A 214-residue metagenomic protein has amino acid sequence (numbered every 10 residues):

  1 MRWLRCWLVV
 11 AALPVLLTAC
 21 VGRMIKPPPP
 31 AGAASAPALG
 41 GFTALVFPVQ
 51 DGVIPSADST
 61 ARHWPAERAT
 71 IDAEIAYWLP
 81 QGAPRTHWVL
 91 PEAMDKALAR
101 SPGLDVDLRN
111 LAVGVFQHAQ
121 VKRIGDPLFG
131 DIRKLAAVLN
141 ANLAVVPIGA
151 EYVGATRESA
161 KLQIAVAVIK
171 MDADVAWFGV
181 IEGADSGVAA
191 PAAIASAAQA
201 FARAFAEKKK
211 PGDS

Functional and structural regions predicted by a protein language model:
M1-R5: Positively charged n-region of N-terminal signal peptides that target proteins for export
W7-A19: Bacterial N-terminal signal peptides
V15, P28-P30, E92: Generic low-complexity segments that are intrinsically disordered, proline-rich and/or Lys/Arg-biased
C20-P55, I71-I75, A119, I124-N142 (+1 more regions): C-terminal/domain-edge helix-coil "capping" segments
S56-A141: N-terminal segment of the mature soluble domain
